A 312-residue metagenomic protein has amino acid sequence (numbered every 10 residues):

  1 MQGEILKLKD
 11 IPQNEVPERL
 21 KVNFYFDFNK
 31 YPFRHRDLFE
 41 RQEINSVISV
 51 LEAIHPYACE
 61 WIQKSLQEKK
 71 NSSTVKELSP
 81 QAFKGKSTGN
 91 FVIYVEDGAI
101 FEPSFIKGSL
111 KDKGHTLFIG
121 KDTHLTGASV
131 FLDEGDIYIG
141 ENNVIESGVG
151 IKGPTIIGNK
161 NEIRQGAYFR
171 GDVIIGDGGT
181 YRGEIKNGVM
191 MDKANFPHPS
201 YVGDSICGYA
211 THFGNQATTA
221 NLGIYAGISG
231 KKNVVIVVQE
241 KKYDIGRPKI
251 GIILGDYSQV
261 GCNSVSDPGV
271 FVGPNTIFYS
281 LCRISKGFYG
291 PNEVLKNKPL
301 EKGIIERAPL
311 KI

Functional and structural regions predicted by a protein language model:
M1-T116, G120-D122, N275, L281 (+1 more regions): Terminal amphipathic alpha-helical/low-complexity segments used for targeting or macromolecular assembly
L38-E40, S46, N143-E184, G188 (+1 more regions): Unusually extended, aromatic-enriched hydrophobic runs near protein termini
N45, S49, E134, I206: Conserved active-site and cofactor/substrate-binding residues in soluble primary-metabolism enzymes
L78, S87, V95, L117-I119 (+9 more regions): Hydrophobic beta-strand core residues of beta-sandwich domains
S104, A128-S129: Conserved CoA-thioester-binding segment of acyl-CoA-metabolizing enzymes
K111-K113, F131-D133, I151, F169 (+3 more regions): Short, solvent-exposed loop/turn positions at domain surfaces that link secondary-structure elements or cap domain
Y181-I312: Glycine-rich hexapeptide-repeat left-handed beta-helix
